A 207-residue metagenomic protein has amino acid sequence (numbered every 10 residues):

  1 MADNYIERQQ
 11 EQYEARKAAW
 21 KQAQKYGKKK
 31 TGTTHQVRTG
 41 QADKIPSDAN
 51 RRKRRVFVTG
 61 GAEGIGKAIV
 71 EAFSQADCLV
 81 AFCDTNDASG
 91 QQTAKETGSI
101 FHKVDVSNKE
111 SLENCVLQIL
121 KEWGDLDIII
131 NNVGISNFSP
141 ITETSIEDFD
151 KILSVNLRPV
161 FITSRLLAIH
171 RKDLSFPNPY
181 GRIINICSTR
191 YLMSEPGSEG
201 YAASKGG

Functional and structural regions predicted by a protein language model:
R51-L79: Canonical Rossmann dinucleotide-binding motif of NAD(H)/NADP(H)-dependent dehydrogenases/reductases, specifically
A76-Q91: Conserved glycine-rich Rossmann-like NAD(P)H-binding loop of the short-chain dehydrogenase/reductase
D87, V104-N114, I146: The beta1-alpha1 cofactor-binding region of Rossmann-like NAD(H)/NADP(H)-dependent oxidoreductases
P140-I141, S145-L153: Substrate-binding pocket helix/loop in short-chain dehydrogenase/reductase
T142, M193-E199: Active-site loop immediately N-terminal to the catalytic Tyr-X3-Lys motif of short-chain dehydrogenase/reductase
S164, S204: Active-site helix of classical SDR
S188: Residue(s) in the substrate-gating loop at a strand-loop-helix junction that position the organic substrate next
